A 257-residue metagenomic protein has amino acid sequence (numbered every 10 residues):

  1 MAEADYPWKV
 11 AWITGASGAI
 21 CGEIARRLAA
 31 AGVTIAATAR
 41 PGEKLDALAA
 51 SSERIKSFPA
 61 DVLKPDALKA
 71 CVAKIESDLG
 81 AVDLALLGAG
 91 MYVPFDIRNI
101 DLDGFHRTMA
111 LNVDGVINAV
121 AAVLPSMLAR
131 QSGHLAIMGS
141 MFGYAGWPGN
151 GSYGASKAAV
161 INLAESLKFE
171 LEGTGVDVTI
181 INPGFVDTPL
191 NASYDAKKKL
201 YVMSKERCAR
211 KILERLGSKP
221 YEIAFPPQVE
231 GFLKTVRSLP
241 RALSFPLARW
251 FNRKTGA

Functional and structural regions predicted by a protein language model:
S17-G18: Conserved glycine-rich cofactor-binding loop
G32-L48: Conserved glycine-rich Rossmann-like NAD(P)H-binding loop of the short-chain dehydrogenase/reductase
S52-D66: Rossmann-fold cofactor-recognition segment
D96-I97, D101-R107: Substrate-binding pocket helix/loop in short-chain dehydrogenase/reductase
V120, S156: Active-site helix of classical SDR
S140: Residue(s) in the substrate-gating loop at a strand-loop-helix junction that position the organic substrate next
I180, A196-F232: C-terminal helical subdomain
